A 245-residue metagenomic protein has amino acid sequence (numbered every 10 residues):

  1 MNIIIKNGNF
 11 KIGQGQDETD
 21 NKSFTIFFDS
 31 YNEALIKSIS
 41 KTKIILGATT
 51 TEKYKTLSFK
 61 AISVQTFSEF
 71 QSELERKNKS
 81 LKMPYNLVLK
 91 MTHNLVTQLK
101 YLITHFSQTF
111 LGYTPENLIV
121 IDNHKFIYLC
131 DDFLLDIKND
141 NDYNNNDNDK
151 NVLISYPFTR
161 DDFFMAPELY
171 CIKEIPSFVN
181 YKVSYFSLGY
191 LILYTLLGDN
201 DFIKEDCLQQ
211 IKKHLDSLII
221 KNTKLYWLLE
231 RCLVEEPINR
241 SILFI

Functional and structural regions predicted by a protein language model:
M1-L57: ATP-binding glycine-rich loop module of kinase domains
K43-N86: Conserved structural core of kinase catalytic domains
M91-T92: Activation segment signature within eukaryotic-like protein kinase domains
V96-T109: Protein kinase catalytic-loop region centered on the HRD/HxD motif
F110-F164: Activation segment/activation loop of eukaryotic-type protein kinase catalytic domains
E168-Y181: Conserved end of the kinase activation segment
S184, L188-I192: Alpha-helical D-x4-[hydrophobic]G micro-motif in the C-lobe of protein kinase domains
R231-F244: A conserved short helix/loop substructure at the end of the activation segment of eukaryotic-like protein kinase domains
